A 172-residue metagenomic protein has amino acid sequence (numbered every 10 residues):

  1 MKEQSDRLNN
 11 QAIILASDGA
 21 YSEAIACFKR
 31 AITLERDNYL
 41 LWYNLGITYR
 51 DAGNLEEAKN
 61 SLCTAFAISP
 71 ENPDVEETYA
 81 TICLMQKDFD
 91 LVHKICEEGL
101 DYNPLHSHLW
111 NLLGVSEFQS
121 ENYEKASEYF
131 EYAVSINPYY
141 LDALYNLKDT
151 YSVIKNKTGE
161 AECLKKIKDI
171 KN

Functional and structural regions predicted by a protein language model:
M1-I14, D18: N-terminal leader/linker segments that initiate helical-solenoid repeat arrays
S5-D6, Y39-L40, P73-D74, S107-H108 (+1 more regions): Helix-start (N-cap) detector for alpha-helical repeat units in TPR-like alpha-solenoids, especially tetratricopeptide
S17-R30, D51-T64, M85-E98, L105 (+2 more regions): Structural signature of tandem alpha-helical TPR/SEL1-like repeats, specifically the intra-repeat loop/turn
L34, I68, Y102, I136 (+1 more regions): Structural marker of alpha-solenoid helical repeat scaffolds
A65-D90: Helix-adjacent hinge/juxtasegments
